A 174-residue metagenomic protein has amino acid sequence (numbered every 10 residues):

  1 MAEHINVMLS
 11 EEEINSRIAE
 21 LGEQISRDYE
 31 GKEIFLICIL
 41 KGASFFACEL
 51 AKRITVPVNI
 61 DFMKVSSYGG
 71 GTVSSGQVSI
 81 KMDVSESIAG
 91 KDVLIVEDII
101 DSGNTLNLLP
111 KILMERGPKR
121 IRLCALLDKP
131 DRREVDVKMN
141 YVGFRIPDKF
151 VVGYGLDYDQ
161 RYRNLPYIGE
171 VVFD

Functional and structural regions predicted by a protein language model:
M1-D174: PRPP-associated nucleotide enzymes
